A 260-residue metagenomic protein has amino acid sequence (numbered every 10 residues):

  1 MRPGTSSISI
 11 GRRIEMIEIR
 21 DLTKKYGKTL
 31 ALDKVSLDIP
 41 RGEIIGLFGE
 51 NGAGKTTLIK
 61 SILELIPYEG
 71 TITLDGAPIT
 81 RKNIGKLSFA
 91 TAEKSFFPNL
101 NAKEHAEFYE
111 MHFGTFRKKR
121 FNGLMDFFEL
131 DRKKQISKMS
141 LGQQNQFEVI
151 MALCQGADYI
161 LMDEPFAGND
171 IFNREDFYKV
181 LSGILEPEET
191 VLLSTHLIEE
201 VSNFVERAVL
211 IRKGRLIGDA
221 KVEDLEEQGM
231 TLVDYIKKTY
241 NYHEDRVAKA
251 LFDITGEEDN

Functional and structural regions predicted by a protein language model:
F48-E50: The feature captures the beta-strand-to-loop junction immediately N-terminal to the Walker
E64, Y68-G85: Conserved ABC transporter NBD signature motif
A92-F147: ABC-family P-loop ATPase nucleotide-binding domains
I160-E164, N169: Catalytic Walker B motif of ABC-type/P-loop ATPase nucleotide-binding domains
I171-N173: Helix N-cap at the start of a conserved alpha-helix in ABC-type nucleotide-binding domains
E223-N260: ABC ATPase nucleotide-binding domains
